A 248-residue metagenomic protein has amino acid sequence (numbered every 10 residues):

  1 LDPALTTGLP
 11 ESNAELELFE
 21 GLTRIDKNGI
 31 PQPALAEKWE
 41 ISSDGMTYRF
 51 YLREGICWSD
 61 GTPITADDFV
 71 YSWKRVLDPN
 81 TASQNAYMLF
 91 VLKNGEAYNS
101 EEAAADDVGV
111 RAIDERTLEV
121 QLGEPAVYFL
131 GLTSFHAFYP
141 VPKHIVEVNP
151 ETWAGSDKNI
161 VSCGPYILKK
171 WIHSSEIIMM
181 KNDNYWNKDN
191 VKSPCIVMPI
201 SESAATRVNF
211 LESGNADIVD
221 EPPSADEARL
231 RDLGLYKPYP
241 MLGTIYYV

Functional and structural regions predicted by a protein language model:
L1, E37, T47-F50, F69-S72 (+4 more regions): Short, well-ordered beta-strand elements
L1-S12, L35-A36, T62, Q84 (+1 more regions): A structural "hinge/loop" feature
L1-S43, K74, V161-S162: N-terminal lobe/hinge region of extracytoplasmic solute-binding protein
L16, E20, E37, M46 (+8 more regions): Solvent-exposed, polar/charged alpha-helical surfaces in well-ordered, non-transmembrane soluble domains, broadly
T23, K27, D44, C57 (+8 more regions): Sec-exported extracytoplasmic/periplasmic mature domains
E37-A86, E119: Aromatic- and charge-enriched surface segment that lines or borders ligand/interaction sites
A105-D107, R111, E115-R116, Q121-C195 (+2 more regions): Gly/Pro-rich hinge or "lid" segments in bacterial periplasmic/extracellular proteins
K169-M180, V197-V248: Extracellular/periplasmic solute-recognition and catalytic clefts
